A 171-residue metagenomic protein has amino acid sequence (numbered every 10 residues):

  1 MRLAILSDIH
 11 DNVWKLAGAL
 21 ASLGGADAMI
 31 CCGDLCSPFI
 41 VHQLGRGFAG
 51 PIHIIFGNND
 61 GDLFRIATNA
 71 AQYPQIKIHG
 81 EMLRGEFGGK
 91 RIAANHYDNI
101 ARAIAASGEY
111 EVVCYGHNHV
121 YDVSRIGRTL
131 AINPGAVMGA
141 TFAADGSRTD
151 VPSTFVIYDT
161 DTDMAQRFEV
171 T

Functional and structural regions predicted by a protein language model:
R2-D8, G89-Y97, L130-G135: Active-site-proximal beta-strand elements of phosphoester/diester hydrolases
R2-F87: Core catalytic region of metal-dependent phosphoesterases/phosphodiesterases, especially metallo-beta-lactamase-like
H10-K15, C36-F39, N59-R65, N99-I104 (+3 more regions): Active-site environment of divalent metal-dependent phosphoester hydrolases
I30, H53-I55, V112-C114, L130-I132: Hydrophobic/aromatic beta-strand patches that form the interior of the parallel beta-sheet core in alpha/beta enzyme
L44-A49, A106-S107, I126: Short, conserved loop/helix-junction motifs that constitute active-site signature segments in enzyme catalytic cores
A67-K77, V113, A143-T149: Short, solvent-exposed secondary-structure boundary motifs
Q75, G80-V120: Internal catalytic-core helix/loop-beta-alpha segment that presents or stabilizes conserved functional determinants
R84, G88, R125-T171: Binuclear metal-dependent phosphoesterase catalytic core
